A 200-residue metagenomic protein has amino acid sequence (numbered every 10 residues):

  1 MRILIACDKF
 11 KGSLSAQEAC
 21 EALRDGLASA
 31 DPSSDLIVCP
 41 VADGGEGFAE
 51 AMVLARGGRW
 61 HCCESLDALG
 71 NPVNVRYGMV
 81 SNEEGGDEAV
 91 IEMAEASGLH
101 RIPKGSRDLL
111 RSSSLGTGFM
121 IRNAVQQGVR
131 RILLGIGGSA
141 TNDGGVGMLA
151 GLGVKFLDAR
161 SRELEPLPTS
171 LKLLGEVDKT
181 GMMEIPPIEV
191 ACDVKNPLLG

Functional and structural regions predicted by a protein language model:
M1-L4: Extreme N-terminal starter segment of soluble prokaryotic enzymes
K9-S13, Q17, A42-G44, I136-G144 (+1 more regions): Gly/Ser/Thr-rich loops at beta-strand to alpha-helix junctions that form or flank small-molecule/cofactor-binding
F10-S13, G26-A30, A51-R59, A124-Q127 (+3 more regions): Change "in soluble alpha/beta enzymes" to "in soluble alpha/beta proteins
A16, A49-E50, G144-M148, G200: Short acidic, glycine/serine/threonine-rich loops at helix termini
D25-R101, I188-L198: Glycine-rich nucleotide/cofactor/substrate-binding loop typically near the N-terminus or early in the first domain
N71-A140: Anion-binding (especially nucleotide phosphate/pyrophosphate-binding) glycine-rich loop and adjoining beta-alpha core
R111-L115, F119-R122, Q126-L133, A140-E189: Glycine/threonine-rich beta-strand-loop-alpha-helix active-site module that forms ligand/phosphate-binding
